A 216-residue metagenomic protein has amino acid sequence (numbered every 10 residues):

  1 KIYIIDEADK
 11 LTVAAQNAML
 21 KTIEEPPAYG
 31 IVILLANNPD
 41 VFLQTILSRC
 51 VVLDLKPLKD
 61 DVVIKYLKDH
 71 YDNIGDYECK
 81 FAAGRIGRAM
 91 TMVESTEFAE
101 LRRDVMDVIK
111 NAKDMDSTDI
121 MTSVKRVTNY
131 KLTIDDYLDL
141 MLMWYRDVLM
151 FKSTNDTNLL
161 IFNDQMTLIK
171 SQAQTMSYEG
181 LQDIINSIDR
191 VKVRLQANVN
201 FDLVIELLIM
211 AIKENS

Functional and structural regions predicted by a protein language model:
K1-A14: Clamp-loader machinery-focused feature within the broader ASCE/P-loop NTPase space
V13-N17, D135: Conserved strand-to-helix beginnings and helix N-cap segments that scaffold or border functional pockets
N17-L34: Conserved catalytic/switch belt of AAA+ P-loop NTPases
A28-I31, N37-S216: Charged, glycine-rich active-site and insertion segments that engage polyanionic ligands
